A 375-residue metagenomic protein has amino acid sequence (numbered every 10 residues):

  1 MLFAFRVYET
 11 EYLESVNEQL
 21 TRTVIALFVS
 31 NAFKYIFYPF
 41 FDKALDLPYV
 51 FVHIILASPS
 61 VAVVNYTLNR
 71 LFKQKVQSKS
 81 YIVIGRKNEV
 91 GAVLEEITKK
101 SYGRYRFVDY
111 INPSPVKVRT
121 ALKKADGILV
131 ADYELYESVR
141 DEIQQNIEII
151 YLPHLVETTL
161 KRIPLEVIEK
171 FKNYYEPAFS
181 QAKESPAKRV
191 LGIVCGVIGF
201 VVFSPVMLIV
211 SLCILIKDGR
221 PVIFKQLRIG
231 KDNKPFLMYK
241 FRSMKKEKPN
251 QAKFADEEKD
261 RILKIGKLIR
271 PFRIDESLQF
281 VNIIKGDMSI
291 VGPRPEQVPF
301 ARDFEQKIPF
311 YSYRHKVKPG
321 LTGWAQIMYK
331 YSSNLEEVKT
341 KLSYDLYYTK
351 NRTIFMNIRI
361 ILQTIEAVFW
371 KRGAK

Functional and structural regions predicted by a protein language model:
L2-Y81: Aromatic-rich membrane-interfacial microdomains
Y8-Y12, V16, D42-K43, F171 (+4 more regions): Juxtamembrane loop-helix boundary motifs flanking transmembrane segments in multi-pass membrane proteins
T23, L27, S78-V93, P221-M244: Membrane-cytosol interface motif
Y66-S204: N-terminal hydrophobic signal-anchor/signal peptide
V156-E157, I163-E169, F224-R261, T322-K341: Short, glycine-rich, amphipathic interfacial segments at transmembrane boundaries or analogous
E184-E247, N282, I354, R359-K375: A hydrophobic, helix-centered structural microdomain
E257-K318, I360-T364, V368: A short, structured surface patch at a secondary-structure boundary
F310-K375: C-terminal terminal-structure detector
